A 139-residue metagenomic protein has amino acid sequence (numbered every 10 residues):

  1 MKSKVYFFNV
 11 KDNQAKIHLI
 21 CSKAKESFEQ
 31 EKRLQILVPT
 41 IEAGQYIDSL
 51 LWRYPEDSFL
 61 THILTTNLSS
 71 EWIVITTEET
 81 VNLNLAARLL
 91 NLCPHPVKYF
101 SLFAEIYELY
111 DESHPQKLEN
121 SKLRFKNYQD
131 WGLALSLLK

Functional and structural regions predicted by a protein language model:
M1-K16: Glycine-rich phosphate-binding "P-loop"
V10, L37-T40, T76-E78, L90-C93: Short His-Asn-centered micro-motif
H18-F28: Histidine-anchored nucleotide/phosphate-binding helix
A24, K32-T40: Conserved RecA-like ASCE P-loop NTPase motor core of nucleic-acid helicases/translocases
E42-Y46, P115-K117: Short, charged/polar "capping" segments at the starts of alpha-helices and the immediately preceding loops
D48-N84: Helix-adjacent hinge/juxtasegments
T80-L102: SF2 helicase motor core recognition
A104-K139: Glycine-rich, aromatic-bearing surface loops/beta-hairpins
